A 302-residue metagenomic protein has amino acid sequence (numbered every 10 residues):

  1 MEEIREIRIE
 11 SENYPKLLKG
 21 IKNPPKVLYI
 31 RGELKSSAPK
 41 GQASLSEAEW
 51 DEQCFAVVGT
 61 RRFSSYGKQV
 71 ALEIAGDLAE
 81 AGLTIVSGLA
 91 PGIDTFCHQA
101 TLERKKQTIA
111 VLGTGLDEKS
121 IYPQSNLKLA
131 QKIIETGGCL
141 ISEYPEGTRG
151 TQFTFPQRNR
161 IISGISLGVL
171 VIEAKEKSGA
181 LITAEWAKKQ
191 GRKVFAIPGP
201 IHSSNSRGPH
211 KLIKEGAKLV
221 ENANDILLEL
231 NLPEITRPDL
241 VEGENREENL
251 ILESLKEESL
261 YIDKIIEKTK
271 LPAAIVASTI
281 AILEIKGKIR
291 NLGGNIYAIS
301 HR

Functional and structural regions predicted by a protein language model:
M1-E3: Short glycine- and acidic-rich boundary segments immediately preceding or forming the N-terminal edge of structured
R5-G41, L45-R302: Glycine-biased, small-residue-rich flexible motifs in mid-sequence functional cores and linkers
